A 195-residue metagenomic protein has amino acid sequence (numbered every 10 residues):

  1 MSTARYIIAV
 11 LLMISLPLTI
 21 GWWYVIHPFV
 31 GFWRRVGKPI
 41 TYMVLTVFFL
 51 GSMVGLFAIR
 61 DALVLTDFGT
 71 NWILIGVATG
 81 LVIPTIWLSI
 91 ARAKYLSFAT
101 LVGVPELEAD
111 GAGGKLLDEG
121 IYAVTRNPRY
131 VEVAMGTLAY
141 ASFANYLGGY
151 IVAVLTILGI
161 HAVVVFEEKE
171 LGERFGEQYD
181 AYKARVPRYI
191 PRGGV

Functional and structural regions predicted by a protein language model:
M1-D118, E132, G136-V195: Membrane-anchoring alpha-helices and their flanking helix-loop junctions
L117-N127: Short, amphipathic, aromatic/basic-enriched membrane-interface segments that mark the entry/exit of transmembrane
